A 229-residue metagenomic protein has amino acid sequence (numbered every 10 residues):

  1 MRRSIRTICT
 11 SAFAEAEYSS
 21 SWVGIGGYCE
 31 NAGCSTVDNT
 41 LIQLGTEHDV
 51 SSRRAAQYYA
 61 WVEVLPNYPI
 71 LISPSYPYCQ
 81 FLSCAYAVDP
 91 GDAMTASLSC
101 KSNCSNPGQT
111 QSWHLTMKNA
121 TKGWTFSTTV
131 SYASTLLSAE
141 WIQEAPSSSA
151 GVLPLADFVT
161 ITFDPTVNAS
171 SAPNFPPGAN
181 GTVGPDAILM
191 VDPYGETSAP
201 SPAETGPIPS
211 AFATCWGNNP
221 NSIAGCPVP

Functional and structural regions predicted by a protein language model:
M1-P229: Exposed, interaction-prone regions of secreted/extracellular proteins
